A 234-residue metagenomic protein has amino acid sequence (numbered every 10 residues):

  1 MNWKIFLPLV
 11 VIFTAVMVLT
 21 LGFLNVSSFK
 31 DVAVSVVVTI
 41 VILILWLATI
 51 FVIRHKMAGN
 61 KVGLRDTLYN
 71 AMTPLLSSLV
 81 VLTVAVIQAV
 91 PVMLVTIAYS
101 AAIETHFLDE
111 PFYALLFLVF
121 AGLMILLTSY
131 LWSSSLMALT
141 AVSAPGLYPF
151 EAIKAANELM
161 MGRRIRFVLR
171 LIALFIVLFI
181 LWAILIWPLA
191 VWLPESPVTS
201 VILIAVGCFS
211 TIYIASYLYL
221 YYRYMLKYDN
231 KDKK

Functional and structural regions predicted by a protein language model:
M1-V11, L75-T83, M161-L169: Membrane-interface helix starts
M1-W3, G63-M72, P149-G162: A short amphipathic helical element positioned immediately N-terminal to and/or at the very start of a transmembrane
V11-I12, A33, V37, T83-I87 (+5 more regions): Hydrophobic residues within alpha-helical transmembrane segments of multi-pass solute transporters/permease subunits
A15, L19, V37-V41, L45 (+6 more regions): Juxtamembrane transition segments at transmembrane-helix termini in multipass membrane proteins
L19-K30: Short, hydrophobic transmembrane alpha-helix segments
G22, V90-H106, W187-A190: Membrane-helix interface motif
R65-V92, E110-I125: Alpha-helical membrane-spanning segments of integral membrane proteins, especially the hydrophobic core of TM bundles
S100-F120, V191-V201: Membrane-interfacial helix-loop-helix connectors in multipass membrane proteins
